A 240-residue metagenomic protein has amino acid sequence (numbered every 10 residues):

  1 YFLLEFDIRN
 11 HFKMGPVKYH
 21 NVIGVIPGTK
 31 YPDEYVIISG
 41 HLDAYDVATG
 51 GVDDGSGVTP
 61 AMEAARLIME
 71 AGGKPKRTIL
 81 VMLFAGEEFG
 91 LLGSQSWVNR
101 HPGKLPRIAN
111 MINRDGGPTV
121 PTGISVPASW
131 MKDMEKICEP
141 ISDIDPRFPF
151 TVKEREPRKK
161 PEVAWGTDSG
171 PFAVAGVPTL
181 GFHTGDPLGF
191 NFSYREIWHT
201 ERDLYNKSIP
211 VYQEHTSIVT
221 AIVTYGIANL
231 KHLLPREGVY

Functional and structural regions predicted by a protein language model:
Y1-G51, E63-K76: Soluble metallo-hydrolase cores and metallopeptidase-like ectodomains found primarily in the secretory/periplasmic
F6, N21-V25, Y35-S39, L80-L83 (+8 more regions): Structural recognition of the beta-strand scaffold that forms the well-ordered cores of secreted hydrolase catalytic
Y31, D46, F84-F192, V211: Metal-dependent peptidase/peptidase-like ectodomains
Y35, V58, M62-A65, K76 (+5 more regions): Extracytoplasmic/secreted envelope proteins and their assembly/folding machinery, especially bacterial periplasmic
V47-G57, P161, I209: Alpha-helix N-cap/helix-initiation motif
E63-G73, N99-G103, E139, D143-R147 (+3 more regions): Sec-exported extracytoplasmic/periplasmic mature domains
R66, G189-Y240: His/Asp/Glu-rich mid-to-C-terminal helical/loop segments that flank catalytic regions of hydrolases
K74-M82, G86, M111-T119, L233-Y240: Acidic/histidine-enriched alpha-helical segments
